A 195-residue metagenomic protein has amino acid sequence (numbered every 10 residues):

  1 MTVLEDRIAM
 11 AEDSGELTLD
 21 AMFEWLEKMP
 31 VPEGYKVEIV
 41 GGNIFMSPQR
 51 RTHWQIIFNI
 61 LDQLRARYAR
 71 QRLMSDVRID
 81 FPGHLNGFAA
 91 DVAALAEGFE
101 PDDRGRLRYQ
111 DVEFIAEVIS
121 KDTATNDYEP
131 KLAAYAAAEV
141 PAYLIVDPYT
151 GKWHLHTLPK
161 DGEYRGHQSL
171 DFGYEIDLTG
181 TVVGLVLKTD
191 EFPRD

Functional and structural regions predicted by a protein language model:
M1-D195: Gly/Pro/Ser/Thr-rich low-complexity, intrinsically disordered segments predominantly at protein N-termini
